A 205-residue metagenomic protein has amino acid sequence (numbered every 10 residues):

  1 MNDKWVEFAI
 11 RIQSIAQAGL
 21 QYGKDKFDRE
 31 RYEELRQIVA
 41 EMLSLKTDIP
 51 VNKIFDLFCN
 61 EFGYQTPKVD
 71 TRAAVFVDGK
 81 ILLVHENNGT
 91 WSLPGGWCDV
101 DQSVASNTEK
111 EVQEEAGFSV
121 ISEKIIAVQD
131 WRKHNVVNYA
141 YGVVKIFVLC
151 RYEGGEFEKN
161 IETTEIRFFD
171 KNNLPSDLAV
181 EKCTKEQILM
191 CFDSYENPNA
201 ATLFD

Functional and structural regions predicted by a protein language model:
M1-Y32, I38, I161-D205: Nudix hydrolase/Nudix homology domain
K26, G96-W97: Gly/Ser/Thr-rich helix-start
K26-R29, E33-R72: Acidic, metal-coordinating catalytic segment for phosphate/diphosphate chemistry, firing primarily on the Nudix
I49-K53, V104, E196-P198: Juxtamembrane/interface motifs at transmembrane-helix termini
F55-S92, V120, K124: N-terminal strand-loop-strand
C98-S122, D130-Q187, A200-D205: Unchanged
